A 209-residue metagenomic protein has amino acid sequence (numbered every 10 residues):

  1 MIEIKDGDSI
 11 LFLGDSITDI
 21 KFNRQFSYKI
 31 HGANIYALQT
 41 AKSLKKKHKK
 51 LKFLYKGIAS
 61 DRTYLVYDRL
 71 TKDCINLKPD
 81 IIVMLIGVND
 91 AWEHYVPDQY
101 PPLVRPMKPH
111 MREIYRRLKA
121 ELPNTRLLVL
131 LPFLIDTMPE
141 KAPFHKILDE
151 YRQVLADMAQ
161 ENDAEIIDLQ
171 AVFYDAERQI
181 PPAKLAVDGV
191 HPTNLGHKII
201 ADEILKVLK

Functional and structural regions predicted by a protein language model:
M1-A59, L70-K78: Serine-esterase "nucleophile elbow" of acetyl-processing enzymes
E3-D6, Q39-K49, Y67-K209: Alpha-helical cap/lid subdomain in secreted, periplasmic, or secretory-pathway luminal O-acyl-processing enzymes
K21-F22, Y64, M138: Short N-terminal helix/helix-N-cap motif within the alpha/beta-hydrolase-1
I58-R62, F144: Short, flexible loop segments at the rims of nucleotide/cofactor-binding pockets, characterized by
